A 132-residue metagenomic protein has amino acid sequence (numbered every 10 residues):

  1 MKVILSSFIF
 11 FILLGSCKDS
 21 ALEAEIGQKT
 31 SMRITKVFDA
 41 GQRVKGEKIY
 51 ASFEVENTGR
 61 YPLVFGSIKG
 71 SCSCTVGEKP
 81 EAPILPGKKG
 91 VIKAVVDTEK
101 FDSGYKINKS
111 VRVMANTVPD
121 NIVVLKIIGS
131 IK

Functional and structural regions predicted by a protein language model:
M1-S7: Sec-dependent signal peptide recognition, specifically the positively charged N-region followed immediately by
L14-S16: C-terminal motif of bacterial Sec signal peptides marking the signal peptidase cleavage site
D19-T58, I131-K132: Beta-sheet-dominated interaction scaffolds and their linkers
A51-N57, A94, K109-A115: Buried hydrophobic-core signal for structured, non-transmembrane domains
T58-Y61, K100, T117: Short, acidic/polar linear motifs in exposed loop/turn regions
R60-K89: Surface-exposed binding patches on compact interaction domains or structured appendages
I92-K100: Short, hydrophobic beta-strand segments
D102-I131: Terminal connector regions
